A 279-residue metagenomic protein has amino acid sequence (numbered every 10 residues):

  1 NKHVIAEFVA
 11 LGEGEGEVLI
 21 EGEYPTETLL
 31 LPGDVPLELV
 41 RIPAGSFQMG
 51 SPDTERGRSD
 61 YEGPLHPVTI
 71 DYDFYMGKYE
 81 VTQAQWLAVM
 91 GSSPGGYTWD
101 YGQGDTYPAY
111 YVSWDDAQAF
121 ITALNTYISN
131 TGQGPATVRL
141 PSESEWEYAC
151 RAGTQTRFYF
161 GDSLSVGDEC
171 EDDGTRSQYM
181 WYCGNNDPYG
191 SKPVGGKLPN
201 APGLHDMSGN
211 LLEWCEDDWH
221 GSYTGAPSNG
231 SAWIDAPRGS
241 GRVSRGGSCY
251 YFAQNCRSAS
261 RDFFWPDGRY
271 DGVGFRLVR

Functional and structural regions predicted by a protein language model:
N1-L11: Conserved "repeat-terminator" motif of extracellular CCP/Sushi domains
L11-E15, V81, W86-Y97, T122-T131: Short capping motifs at secondary-structure boundaries
G12-P43: GGW-centered surface loops in extracellular recognition modules
L31-G95, V112-D115, G209, E216 (+1 more regions): A short glycine-rich, aromatic-capped structural motif
Q48, D53, Q103, W114-S260 (+1 more regions): Functional-site microenvironments in short loops/helix caps that host divalent-cation chemistry
L65, D71-D73, G104-T106, Y189-S191: Short, solvent-exposed beta-strand edge segments and adjacent coil->beta transition regions
Y97, Q103-G104: Surface-exposed, flexible coil segments in extracellular/virion-facing regions
R269-R279: Short, structured beta-strand segments at or near domain termini in extracellular proteins/domains
